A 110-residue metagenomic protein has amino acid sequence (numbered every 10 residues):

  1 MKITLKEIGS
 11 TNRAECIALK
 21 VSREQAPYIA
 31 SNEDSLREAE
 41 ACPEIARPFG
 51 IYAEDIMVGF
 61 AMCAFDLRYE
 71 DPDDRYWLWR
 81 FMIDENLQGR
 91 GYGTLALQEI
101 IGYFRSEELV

Functional and structural regions predicted by a protein language model:
K2-I3, E7-D74, W79, D84-N86 (+2 more regions): Acetyl-CoA-dependent GNAT
G89-T94: Glycine-rich acyl-CoA binding loop
